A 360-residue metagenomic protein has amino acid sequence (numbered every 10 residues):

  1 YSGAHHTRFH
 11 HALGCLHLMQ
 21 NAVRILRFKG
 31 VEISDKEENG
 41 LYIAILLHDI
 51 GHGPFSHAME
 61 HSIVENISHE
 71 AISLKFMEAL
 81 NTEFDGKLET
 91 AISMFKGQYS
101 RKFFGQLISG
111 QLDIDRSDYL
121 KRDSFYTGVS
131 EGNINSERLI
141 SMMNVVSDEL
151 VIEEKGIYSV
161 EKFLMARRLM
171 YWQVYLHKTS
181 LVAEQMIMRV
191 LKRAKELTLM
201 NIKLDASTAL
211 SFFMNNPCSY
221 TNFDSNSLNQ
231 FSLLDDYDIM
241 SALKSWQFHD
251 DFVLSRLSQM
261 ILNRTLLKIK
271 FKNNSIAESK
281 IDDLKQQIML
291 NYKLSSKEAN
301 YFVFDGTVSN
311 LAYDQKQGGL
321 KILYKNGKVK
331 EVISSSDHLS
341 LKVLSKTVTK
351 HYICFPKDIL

Functional and structural regions predicted by a protein language model:
Y1-G40, P54-E60, V64-L360: Histidine-centered, transition-metal-coordinating active-site segments
L41-L46: Short alpha-helical catalytic segment bearing the HExxH-like zincin motif of zinc-dependent metalloproteases
L47, G51-H52: Short active-site segment of divalent metal-dependent hydrolases/proteases that encodes the spacing between
